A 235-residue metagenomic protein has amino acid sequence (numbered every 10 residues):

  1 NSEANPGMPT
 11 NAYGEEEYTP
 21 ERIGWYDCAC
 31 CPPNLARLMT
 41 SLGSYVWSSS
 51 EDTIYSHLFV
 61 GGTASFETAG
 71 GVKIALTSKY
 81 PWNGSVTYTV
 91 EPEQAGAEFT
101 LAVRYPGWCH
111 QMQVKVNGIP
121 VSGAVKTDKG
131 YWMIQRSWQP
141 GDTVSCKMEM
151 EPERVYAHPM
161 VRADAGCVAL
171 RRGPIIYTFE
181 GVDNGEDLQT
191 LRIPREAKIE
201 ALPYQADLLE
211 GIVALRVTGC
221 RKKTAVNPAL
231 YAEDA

Functional and structural regions predicted by a protein language model:
N1-P92, V125-T127, R136, K147-A235: C-terminal beta-rich recognition modules with glycine/proline-rich loops and embedded aromatic residues
G96, H110-Q111, S122-G123, E153-R154: Flexible loop/turn segments at secondary-structure boundaries
G96-V116: Beta-strand-rich binding/interaction modules
Y105-G107, G118, W138, M150: A short beta-strand motif that forms part of the nucleic acid-binding face of small beta-barrel RNA-binding folds
V114-S122, G173: Short strand-turn-strand beta-turns centered on an Asx-Gly dipeptide
Y131-M133: Short, surface-exposed beta-strand/beta-hairpin micro-motifs centered on an aromatic residue
